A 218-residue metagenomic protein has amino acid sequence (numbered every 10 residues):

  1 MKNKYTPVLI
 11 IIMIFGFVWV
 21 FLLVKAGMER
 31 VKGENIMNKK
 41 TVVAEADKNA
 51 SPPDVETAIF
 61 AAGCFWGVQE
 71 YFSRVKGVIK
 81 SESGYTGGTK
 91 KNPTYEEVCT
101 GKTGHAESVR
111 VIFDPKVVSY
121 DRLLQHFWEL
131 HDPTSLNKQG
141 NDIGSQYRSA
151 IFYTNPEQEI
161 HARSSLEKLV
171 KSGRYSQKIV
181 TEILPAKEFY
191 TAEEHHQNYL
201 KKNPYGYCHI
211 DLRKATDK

Functional and structural regions predicted by a protein language model:
K2-K218: Flexible coil/turn and secondary-structure edge motifs
